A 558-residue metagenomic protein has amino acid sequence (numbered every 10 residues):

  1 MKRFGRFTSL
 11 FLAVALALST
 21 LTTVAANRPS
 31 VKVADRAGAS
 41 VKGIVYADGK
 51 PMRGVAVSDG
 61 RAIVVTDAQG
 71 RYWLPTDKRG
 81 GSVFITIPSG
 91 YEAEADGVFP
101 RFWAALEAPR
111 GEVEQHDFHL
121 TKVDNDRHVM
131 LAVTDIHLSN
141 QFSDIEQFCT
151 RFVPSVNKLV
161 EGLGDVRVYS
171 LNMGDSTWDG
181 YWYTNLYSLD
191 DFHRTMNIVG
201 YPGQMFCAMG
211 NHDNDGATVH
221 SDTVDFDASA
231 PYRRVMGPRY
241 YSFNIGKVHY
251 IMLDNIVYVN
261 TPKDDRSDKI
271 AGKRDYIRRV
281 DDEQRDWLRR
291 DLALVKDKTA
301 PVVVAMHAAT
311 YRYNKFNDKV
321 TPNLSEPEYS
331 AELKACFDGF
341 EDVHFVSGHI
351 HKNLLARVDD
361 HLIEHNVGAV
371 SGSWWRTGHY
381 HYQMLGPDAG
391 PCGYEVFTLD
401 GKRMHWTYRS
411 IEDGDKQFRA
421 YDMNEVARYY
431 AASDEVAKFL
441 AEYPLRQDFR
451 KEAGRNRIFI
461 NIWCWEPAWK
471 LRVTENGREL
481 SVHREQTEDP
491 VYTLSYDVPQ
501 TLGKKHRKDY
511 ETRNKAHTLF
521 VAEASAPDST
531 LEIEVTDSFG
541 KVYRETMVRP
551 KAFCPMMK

Functional and structural regions predicted by a protein language model:
V31-S40, A47, S89-T184, E532 (+1 more regions): N-terminal active-site segment of His-dependent metallophosphoesterases
G38-K42, Y46-R61: Short, ordered, surface-exposed loop/turn motifs in non-cytosolic proteins
G43, T66-G80, F118, A516-T518 (+1 more regions): Glycine-centered loop-to-beta-strand initiation motif
R53, S58-D77, R484-Q486: Short, acidic Ser/Thr/Gly-rich low-complexity loop/linker segments typical of extracellular and cell-surface proteins
I63, R79-D96: A short, solvent-exposed beta-strand micro-motif common in secreted/extracellular proteins
S89-R110, Y181-K298, T321-H344, K352-D400 (+1 more regions): Extended active-site neighborhood of metal-dependent phosphoesterases/phosphodiesterases
L362-W465, W469-N476, H517-M547: Binuclear metal-dependent phosphoesterase catalytic core
P490-A522: Aromatic sugar-binding surface patches on proteins that engage polysaccharides or sugar-phosphate polymers
